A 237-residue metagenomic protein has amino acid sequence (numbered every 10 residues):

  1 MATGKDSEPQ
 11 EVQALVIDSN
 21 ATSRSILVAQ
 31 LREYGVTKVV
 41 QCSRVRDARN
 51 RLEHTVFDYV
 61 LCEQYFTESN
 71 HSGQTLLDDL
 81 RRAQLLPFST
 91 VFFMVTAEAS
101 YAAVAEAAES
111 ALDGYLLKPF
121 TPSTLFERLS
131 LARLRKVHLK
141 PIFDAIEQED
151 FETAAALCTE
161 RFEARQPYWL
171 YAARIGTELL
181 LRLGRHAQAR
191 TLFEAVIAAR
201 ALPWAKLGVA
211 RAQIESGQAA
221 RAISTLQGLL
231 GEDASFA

Functional and structural regions predicted by a protein language model:
M1-L15, S19, K140, E215 (+1 more regions): Non-catalytic signal-transmission and effector/linker regions of two-component phosphorelay proteins
P9-T22, L27-L31, V60: Conserved acidic segment of CheY-like receiver
V36-R44, R51: Short hydrophobic/Thr-rich beta-strand motif most characteristic of the beta2 strand and flanking loop of CheY-like
V60-L80, F88: Conserved phosphotransfer microenvironments
T75, F88, E98-G114, E127: Alpha4 helix (beta4-alpha4-beta5 surface) of REC/receiver domains from two-component response regulators
R133-R182: CheY-like receiver
A187-A237: Flexible loop/N-cap segments at domain edges
